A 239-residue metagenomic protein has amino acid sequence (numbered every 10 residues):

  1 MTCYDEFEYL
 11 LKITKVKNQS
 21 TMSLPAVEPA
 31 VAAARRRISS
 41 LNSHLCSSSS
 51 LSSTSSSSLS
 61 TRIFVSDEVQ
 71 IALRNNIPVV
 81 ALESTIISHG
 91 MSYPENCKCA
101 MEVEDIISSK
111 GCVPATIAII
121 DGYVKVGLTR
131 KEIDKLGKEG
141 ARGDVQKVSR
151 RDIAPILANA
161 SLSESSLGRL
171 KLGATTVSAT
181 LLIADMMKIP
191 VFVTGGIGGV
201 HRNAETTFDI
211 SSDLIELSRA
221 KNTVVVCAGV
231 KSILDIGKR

Functional and structural regions predicted by a protein language model:
C3, L11-S60: N-terminal mitochondrial targeting presequence
S40-L41, P78-G90: Generic N-terminal amphipathic, Lys/Arg-enriched alpha-helix
S60-L73: N-terminal basic/disordered segments at the start of proteins
I71, S84, H89-M91, N96-L162: Glycine-rich nucleotide/cofactor/substrate-binding loop typically near the N-terminus or early in the first domain
R74-P78, L82, S109-P114, R151-I153 (+7 more regions): Short coil/turn connectors at secondary-structure junctions
P94-C99, E132-G140, G199-S218: A glycine- and small-aliphatic-rich helix-loop capping segment at beta-alpha/alpha-beta transitions that lines
G173-V200, G229-R239: Internal active-site segments that recognize and position negatively charged phosphoryl groups and nucleotide moieties
A174-V177, E205-R239: Active-site glycine-rich loop that binds ribose-phosphate moieties when present
